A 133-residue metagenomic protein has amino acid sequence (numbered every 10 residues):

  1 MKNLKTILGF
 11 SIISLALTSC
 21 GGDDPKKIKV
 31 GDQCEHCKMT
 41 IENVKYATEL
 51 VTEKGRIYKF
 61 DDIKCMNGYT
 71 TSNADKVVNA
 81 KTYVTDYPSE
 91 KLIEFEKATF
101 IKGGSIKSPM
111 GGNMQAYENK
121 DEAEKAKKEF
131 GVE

Functional and structural regions predicted by a protein language model:
M1-L8: Bacterial N-terminal signal peptides that target proteins for export
A16-S19: C-terminal motif of bacterial Sec signal peptides marking the signal peptidase cleavage site
G21-D23: Bacterial signal peptide processing site
G31: Residues immediately within or flanking Cys/His clusters that coordinate Zn2+ in small zinc-binding modules
E35-D75: Post-signal-peptide N-terminal segment of Sec-exported extracytoplasmic proteins
E42-K54, E94-P109: Short aromatic-glycine-(Arg/Gly/Cys) micro-motifs in beta-strand/loop hairpins
K76-T99: Charge-dense polyanion-binding interfaces
M114-E133: C-terminal partner/receptor-binding element of secreted or periplasmic proteins
